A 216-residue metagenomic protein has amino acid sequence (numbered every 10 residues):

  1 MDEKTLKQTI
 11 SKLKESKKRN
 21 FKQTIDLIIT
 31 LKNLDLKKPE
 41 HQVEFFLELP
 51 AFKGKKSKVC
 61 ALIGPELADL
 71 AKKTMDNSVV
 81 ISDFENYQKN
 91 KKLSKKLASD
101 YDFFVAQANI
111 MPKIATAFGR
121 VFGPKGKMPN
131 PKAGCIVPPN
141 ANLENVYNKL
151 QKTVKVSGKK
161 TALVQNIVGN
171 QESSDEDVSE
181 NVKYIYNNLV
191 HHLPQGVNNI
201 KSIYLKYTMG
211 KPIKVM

Functional and structural regions predicted by a protein language model:
Q8-S16: Interdomain regulatory linker/hinge segments that flank or connect interaction modules in polarity/junction/synaptic
T9, A71, G123, L205: Residue-level signature of catalytic and energy-coupling elements of molecular machines, predominantly ATP/GTP-dependent
S16-D69, N86-K92: Translation machinery proteins
N20-I25, H192-Y204: Flexible, glycine/charged-enriched surface loops at secondary-structure junctions
I63, V168-N170, Y207-M209: Flexible glycine-/small-residue-rich
I81-V178, K183: Long, charge-patterned amphipathic alpha-helical coiled-coil/hairpin "stalk" segments used as oligomerization
E180-P194: A conserved acidic, glycine/proline-rich C-terminal tail/linker
Y204-M216: C-terminal edge-of-domain segments
